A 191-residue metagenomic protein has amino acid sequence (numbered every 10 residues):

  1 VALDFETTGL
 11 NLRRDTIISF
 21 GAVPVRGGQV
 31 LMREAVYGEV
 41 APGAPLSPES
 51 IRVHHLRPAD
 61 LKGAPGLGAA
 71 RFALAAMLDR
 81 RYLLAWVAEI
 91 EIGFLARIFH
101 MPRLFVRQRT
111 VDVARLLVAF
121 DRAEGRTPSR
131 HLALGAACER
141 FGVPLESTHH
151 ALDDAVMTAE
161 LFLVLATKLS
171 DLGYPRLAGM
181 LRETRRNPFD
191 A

Functional and structural regions predicted by a protein language model:
V1-H100, L104-Q108, H131-L132, A136-H149 (+1 more regions): Conserved non-catalytic scaffold segment of RNase H-like nuclease domains
F5-G9, R115, M157: Short, glycine/acidic-enriched loop or turn micro-motifs at the edges of active sites
V111-S129: Short alpha-helix plus adjacent loop in nuclease-associated cores
D121-G125, L145-A151: Short, glycine/charged-rich beta-strand-loop motifs at protein surfaces that mediate ligand recognition and catalysis
R140, A159-A191: Acidic two-metal-ion nuclease catalytic site recognized across multiple nuclease folds, prominently DnaQ/RNase D-T
H150-L161: Acidic, divalent-metal-coordinating active-site segment for phosphoryl/phosphodiester hydrolysis, typified by short
